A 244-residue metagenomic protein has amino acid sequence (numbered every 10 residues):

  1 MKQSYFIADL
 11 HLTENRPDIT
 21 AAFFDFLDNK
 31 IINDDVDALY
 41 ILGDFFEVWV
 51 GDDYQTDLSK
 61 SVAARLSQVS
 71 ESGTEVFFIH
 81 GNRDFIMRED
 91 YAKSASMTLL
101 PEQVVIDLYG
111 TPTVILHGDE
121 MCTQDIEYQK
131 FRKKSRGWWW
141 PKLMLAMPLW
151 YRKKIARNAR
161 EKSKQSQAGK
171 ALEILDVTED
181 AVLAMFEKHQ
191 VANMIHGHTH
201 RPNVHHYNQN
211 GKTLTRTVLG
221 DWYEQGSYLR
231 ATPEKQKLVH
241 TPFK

Functional and structural regions predicted by a protein language model:
M1-Y5, I106-V114, N208-T215: Beta-strand-turn-beta hairpins that frame and shape the catalytic cleft of phosphate-ester-processing enzymes
K2-Q3, E14-L108: Core catalytic region of metal-dependent phosphoesterases/phosphodiesterases, especially metallo-beta-lactamase-like
I7-A8, L39-G43, E75-N82, L100 (+3 more regions): Active-site neighborhood of phospho(di)ester-bond hydrolases with catalytic His/Asp-centered motifs
I7-E14, V48-D52, S163-A171: Short, basic, glycine/proline-bearing loop/turn elements
L12, F46-E47, E120, R201: Short active-site segment of divalent metal-dependent hydrolases/proteases that encodes the spacing between
E14, T113-L116, M121: Catalytic core of the metallo-beta-lactamase
S96-P101, D119, D125-Q129, D176-T241: Conserved beta-sheet core of the metallophosphoesterase superfamily
G118-V177: Active-site-proximal loop/helix segment associated with metal-binding centers of metalloenzymes
